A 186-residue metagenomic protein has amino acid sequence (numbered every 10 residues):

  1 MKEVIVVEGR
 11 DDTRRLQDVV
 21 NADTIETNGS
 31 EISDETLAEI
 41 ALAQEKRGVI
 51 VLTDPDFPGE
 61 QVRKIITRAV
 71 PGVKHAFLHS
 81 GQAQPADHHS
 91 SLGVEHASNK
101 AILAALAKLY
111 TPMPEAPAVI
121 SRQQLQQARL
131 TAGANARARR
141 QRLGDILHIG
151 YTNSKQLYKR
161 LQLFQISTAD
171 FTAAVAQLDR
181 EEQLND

Functional and structural regions predicted by a protein language model:
M1-E8, T13-N21: Glycine-rich, flexible N-terminal cofactor/catalytic loop recognition
M1-K2, E26-E31: Short, flexible loop segments at the rims of nucleotide/cofactor-binding pockets, characterized by
D18, A22, S30, D34-D186: TOPRIM fold recognition
